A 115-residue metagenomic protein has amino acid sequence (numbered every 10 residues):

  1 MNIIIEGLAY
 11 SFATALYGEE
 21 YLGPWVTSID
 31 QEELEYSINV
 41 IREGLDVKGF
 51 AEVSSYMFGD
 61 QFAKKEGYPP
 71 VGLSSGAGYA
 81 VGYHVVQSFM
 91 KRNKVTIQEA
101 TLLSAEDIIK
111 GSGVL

Functional and structural regions predicted by a protein language model:
M1-L45: Post-HExxH zinc-binding segment in Zn-dependent metallohydrolases
V26, S37-L115: Pan-zinc metallopeptidase signature
